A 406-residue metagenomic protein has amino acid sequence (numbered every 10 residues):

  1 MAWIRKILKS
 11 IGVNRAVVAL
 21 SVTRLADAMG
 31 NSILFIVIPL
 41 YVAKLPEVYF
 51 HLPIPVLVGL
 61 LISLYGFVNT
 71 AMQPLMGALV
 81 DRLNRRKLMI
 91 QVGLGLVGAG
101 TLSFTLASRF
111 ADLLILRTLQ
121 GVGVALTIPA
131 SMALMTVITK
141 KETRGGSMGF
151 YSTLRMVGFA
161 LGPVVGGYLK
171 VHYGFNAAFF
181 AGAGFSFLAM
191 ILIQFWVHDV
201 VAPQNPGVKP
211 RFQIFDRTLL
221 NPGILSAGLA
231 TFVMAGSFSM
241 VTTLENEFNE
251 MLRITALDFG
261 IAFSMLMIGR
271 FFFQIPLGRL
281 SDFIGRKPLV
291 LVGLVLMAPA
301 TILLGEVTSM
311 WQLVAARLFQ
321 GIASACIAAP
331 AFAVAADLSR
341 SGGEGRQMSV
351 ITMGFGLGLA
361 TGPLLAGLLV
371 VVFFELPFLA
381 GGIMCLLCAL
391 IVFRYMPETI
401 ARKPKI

Functional and structural regions predicted by a protein language model:
A2-N14, H198-G228, K405-I406: Juxtamembrane intracellular "pre-TM" segments in multi-pass secondary transporters
I11-I62, G66, S239-F248: Helix-loop boundary and gating motifs at the non-cytosolic
L60-G77, S264-I275: Central cavity-lining transmembrane alpha-helices of secondary-active solute carriers, predominantly the Major
M72-N84, Q274-G285, V370: Helix-to-loop junctions at the C-terminal end of transmembrane segments in multipass secondary transporters
N84, L106-S108, G285, E306-T308: Helix-breaking motifs and short loop linkers at transmembrane-helix boundaries and internal kinks in secondary membrane
L88-L102, P288-I302: Structural signature of the two symmetry-related core transmembrane helices
T118-L154, A329-G343: Cytoplasmic helix-loop-helix junction between adjacent transmembrane helices in 12-TM secondary transporters
G184-P203, C388-P397: C-terminal membrane-cytosol helix-exit motif in multi-pass small-molecule transporters
